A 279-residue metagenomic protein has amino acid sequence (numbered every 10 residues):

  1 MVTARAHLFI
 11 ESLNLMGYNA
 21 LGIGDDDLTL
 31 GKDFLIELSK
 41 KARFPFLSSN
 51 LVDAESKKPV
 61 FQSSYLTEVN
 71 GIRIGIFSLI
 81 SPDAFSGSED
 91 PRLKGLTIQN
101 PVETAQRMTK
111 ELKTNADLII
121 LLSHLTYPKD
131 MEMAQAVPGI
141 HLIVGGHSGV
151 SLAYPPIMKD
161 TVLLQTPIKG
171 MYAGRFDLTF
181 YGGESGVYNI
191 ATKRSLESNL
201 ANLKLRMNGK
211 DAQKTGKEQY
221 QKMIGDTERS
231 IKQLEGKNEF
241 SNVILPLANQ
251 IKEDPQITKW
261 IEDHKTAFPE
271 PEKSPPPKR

Functional and structural regions predicted by a protein language model:
M1-R279: Acidic, metal/ion-coordinating pockets
